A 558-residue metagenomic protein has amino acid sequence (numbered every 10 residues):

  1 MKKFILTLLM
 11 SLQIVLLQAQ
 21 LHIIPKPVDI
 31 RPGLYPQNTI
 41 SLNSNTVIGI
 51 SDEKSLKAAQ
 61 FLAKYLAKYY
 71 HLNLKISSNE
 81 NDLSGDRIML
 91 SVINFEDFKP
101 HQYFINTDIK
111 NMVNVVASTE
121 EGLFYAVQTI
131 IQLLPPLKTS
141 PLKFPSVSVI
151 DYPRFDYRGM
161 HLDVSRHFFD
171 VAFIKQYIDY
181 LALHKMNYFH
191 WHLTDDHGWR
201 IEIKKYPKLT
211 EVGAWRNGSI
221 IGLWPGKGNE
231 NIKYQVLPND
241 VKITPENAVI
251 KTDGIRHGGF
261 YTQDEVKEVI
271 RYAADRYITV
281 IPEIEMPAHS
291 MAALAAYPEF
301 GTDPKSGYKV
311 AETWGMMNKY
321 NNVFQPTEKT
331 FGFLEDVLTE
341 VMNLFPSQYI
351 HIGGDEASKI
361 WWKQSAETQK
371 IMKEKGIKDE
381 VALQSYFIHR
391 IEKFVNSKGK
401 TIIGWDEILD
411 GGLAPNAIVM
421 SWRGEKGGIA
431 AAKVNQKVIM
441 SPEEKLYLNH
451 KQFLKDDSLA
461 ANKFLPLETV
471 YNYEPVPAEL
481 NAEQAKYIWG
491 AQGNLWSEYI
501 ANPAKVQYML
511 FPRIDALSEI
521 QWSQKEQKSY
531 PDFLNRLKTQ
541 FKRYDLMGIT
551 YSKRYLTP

Functional and structural regions predicted by a protein language model:
M1-H22: Bacterial Sec-dependent N-terminal signal peptides
Q20-Y157, K505, Q521-R554: Contiguous, structured surface segment used for ligand recognition
L56-K57, F168-D170, D196-E202, P287-A293 (+6 more regions): Flexible loop/turn segments at secondary-structure boundaries
N73, K185-Y188, T279, T401 (+2 more regions): Residue-level detector of anion-binding/catalytic polar loops
D97-N321, P326-F331, E335, E340-Y349 (+3 more regions): Feature activates predominantly on carbohydrate-active enzymes
A293-E299, D303, A311-A417, W422-N435: Active-site neighborhood of glycoside hydrolase catalytic domains
T401-A417, R423-P558: Flexible, acidic glycine-rich loops studded with aromatic residues
